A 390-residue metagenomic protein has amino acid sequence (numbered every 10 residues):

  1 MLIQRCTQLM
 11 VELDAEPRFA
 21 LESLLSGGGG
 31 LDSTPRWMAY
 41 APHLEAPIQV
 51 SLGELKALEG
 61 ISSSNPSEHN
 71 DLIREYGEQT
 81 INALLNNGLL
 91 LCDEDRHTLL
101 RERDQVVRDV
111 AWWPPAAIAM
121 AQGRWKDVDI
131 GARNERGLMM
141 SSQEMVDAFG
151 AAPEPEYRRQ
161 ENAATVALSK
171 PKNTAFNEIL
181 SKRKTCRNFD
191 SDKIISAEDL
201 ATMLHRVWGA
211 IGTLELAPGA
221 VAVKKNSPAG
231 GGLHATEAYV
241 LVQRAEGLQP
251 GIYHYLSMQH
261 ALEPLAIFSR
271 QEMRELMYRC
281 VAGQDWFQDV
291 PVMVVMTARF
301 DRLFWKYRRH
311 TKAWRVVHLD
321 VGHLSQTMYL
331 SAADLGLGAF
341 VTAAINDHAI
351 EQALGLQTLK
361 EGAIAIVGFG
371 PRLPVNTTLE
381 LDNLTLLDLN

Functional and structural regions predicted by a protein language model:
M1-Q284, M293, A353, G362-I364 (+1 more regions): N-terminal accessory segments that position/regulate proteins before the catalytic core
L85, Q288, A333: Anion (oxyanion) recognition and catalysis
I195, A282, W286, K312-D320: Short alpha-helix boundary/capping segments
M203, A238, V294, A313-I350: Small-aliphatic-rich amphipathic alpha-helix that forms the alpha element of a beta-alpha
R274-E275, R308-R315: Short, surface-exposed loop/helix-turn segments at secondary-structure junctions that function as lids/hinges flanking
D285-V290, V295-T311: Active-site-adjacent "gating/activation" loops or surface patches in catalytic cores
R299-L303, N346-H348, R372-P374: Short Gly/Pro-enriched loop/turn and capping motifs at secondary-structure junctions
Q326, F340-A343, T358-G362, V367: C-terminal structured interaction module
